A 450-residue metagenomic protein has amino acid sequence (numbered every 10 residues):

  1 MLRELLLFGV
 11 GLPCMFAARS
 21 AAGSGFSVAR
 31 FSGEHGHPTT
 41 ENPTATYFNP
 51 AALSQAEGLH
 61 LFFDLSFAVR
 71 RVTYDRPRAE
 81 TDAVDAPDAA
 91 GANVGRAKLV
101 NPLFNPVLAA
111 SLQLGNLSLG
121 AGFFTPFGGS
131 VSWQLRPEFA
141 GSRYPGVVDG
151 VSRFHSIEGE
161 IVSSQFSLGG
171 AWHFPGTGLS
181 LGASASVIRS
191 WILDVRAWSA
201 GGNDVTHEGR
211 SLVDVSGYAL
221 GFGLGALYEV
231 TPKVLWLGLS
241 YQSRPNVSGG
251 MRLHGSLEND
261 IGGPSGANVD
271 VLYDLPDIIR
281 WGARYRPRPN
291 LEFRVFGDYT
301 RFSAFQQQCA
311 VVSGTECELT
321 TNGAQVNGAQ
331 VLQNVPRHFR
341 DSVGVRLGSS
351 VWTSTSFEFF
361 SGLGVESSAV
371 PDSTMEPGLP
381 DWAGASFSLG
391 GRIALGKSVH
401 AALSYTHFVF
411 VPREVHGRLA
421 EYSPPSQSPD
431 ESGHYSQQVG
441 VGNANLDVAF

Functional and structural regions predicted by a protein language model:
R19-F127, P380, T406: N-terminal, post-signal peptide beta-strand-biased segments of exported outer-membrane/organellar beta-barrel and other
T44, N101-P106, V162-F166, S216-F222 (+4 more regions): Residues that define the transmembrane beta-barrel architecture of outer-membrane proteins
S54, L112-L114, W172-F174, L224 (+8 more regions): Residue-level signature of outer-membrane beta-barrel architecture
L61, N116-L119, T177-L181, K233-L237 (+4 more regions): Repeated loop/turn-to-beta-strand initiation elements of outer-membrane beta-barrel proteins
L65-R71, F123-F127, V187-W191, V230 (+5 more regions): Transmembrane beta-strands of outer-membrane beta-barrel pores
T73-E80, V131-E138, I188, L193-D204 (+4 more regions): Outer-membrane beta-barrel translocator domains and adjoining extracellular loop/strand segments of Gram-negative
G91-R96, V151-I157, V205-V213, P264-D270 (+3 more regions): Extracellular loop and loop/strand-boundary signature of outer-membrane beta-barrel proteins
G391-L395, Y405, S436-F450: Outer-membrane beta-barrel "beta-signal"
